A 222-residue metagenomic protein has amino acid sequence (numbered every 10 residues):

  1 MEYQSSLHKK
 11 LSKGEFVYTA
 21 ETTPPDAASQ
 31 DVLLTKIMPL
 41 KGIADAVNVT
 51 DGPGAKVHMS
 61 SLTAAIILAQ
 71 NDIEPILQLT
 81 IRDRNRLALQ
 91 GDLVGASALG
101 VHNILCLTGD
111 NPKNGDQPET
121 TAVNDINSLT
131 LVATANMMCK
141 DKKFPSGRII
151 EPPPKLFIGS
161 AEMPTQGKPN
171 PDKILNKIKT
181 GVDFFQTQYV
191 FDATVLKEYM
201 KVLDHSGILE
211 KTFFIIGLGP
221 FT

Functional and structural regions predicted by a protein language model:
M1-T19, A27, K143-L156: N-terminal amphipathic alpha-helix/helix-capping segment at the start of soluble metabolic enzymes
S5-H8, S29-D31, A55-I67, N85-G91 (+3 more regions): Active-site-adjacent beta->alpha loops and helix N-cap segments on the catalytic face of soluble alpha/beta enzymes
V17-D31, P75-L87, K155-P169: Active-site mouth loops of central-metabolism enzymes
Y18-T22, D45-V49, P75-L79, I104-C106 (+3 more regions): Hydrophobic faces of well-ordered beta-strands that scaffold small-molecule active sites in alpha/beta enzyme cores
T22-D26, D51-A55, I81-D83, T108-P112 (+3 more regions): Active-site-proximal loop/turn and secondary-structure-junction residues that shape catalytic pockets, frequently
L40-K41, S97, I178-K179: Non-catalytic positions within long, well-ordered alpha-helices that form the structural scaffold/packing of enzyme
I43-D83: Active-site cofactor/substrate anionic-group-binding motifs, chiefly glycine- and Lys/Arg-rich phosphate-binding loops
L89, G147-T222: Active-site-adjacent structural elements that line small-molecule/cofactor binding pockets in enzymes
